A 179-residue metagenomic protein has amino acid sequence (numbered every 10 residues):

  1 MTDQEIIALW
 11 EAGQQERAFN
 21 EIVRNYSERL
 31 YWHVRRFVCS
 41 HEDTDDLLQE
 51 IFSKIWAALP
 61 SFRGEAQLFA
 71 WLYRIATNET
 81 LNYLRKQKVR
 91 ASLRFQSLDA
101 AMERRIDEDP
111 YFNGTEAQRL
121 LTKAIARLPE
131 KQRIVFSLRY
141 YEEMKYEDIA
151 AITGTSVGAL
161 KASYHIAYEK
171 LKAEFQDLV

Functional and structural regions predicted by a protein language model:
M1-R29, R36, A126, D148 (+1 more regions): N-terminal module of bacterial RNA polymerase sigma factors
D3-Q4, R90-T115: Internal acidic/polar
L9-W10, S92, Q96, L120-K123 (+4 more regions): C-terminal edge and immediately downstream basic/flexible tail or linker adjoining helix-turn-helix-like DNA-binding
E11-A12, R36-C39, E50-Q67, Q87: Sigma70-family region 2
Y26, S163-I166: Residues within the DNA-recognition helix of helix-turn-helix
W32, D46-S53, A66-N78: Structural recognition of an alpha-helix C-terminal capping motif at a helix-to-coil junction
S61-R63, R74-F95: Arg/Lys-rich amphipathic alpha helix in sigma70-family domain 2
V135-R139: A short pre-motif secondary-structure segment
